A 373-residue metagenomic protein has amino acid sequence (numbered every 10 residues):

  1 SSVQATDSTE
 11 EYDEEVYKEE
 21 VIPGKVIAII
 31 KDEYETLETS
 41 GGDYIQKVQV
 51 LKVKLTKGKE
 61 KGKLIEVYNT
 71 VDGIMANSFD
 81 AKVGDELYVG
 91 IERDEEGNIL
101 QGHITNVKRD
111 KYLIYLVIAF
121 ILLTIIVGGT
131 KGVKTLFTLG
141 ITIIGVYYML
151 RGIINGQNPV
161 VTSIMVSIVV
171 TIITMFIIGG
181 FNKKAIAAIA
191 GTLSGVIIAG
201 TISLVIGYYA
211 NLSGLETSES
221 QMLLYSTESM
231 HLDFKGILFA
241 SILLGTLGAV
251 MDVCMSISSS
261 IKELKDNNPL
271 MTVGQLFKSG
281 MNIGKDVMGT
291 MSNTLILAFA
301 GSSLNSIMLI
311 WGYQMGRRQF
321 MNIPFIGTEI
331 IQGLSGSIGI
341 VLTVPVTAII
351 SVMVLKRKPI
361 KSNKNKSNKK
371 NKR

Functional and structural regions predicted by a protein language model:
S1-D13: Hydrophobic secretory-pathway targeting helix
K18-K47: Structural detector for short beta-strands of small beta-barrel domains
L51-L55, V67: SH3/SH3-like beta-barrel fold
L64-D72: Short, structured beta-strand/loop micro-motifs enriched in basic residues and often containing a Trp
G73-K111: Extended, hydrophilic extramembrane loops/domains of integral membrane proteins
I118-L224, L232-G245: Transmembrane alpha-helical segments that form the functional core of multipass membrane systems
G200-S335, T347: Generic detector of multi-pass transmembrane helix bundles and their immediately adjacent loops in polytopic membrane
V354-R373: A juxtamembrane structural motif centered on a specific transmembrane helix
